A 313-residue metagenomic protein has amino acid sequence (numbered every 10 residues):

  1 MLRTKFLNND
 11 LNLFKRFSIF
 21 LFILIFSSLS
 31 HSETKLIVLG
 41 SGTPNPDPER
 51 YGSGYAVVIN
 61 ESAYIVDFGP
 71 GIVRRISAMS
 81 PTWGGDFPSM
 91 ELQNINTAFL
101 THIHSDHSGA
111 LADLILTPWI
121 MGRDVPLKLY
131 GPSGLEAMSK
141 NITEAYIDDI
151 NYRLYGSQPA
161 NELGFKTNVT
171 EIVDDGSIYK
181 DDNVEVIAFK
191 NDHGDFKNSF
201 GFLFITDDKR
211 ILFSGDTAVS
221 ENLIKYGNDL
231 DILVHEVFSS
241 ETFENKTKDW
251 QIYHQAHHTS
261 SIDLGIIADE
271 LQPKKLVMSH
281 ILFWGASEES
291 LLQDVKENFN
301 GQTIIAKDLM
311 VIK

Functional and structural regions predicted by a protein language model:
L2-S18: Bacterial N-terminal signal peptides that target proteins for export
L11, F26-I65, I72, D174-G176 (+1 more regions): Zn-dependent metallo-beta-lactamase
S18-S28: Bacterial N-terminal signal peptides
E33, P132-N198, D207, I304: Metallo-beta-lactamase
L36, Y55, I76, H102 (+10 more regions): Divalent metal-coordination and catalytic microenvironments
N45-I103, G109-G122, L223: Pre-active-site segment of Zn-dependent metallo-hydrolases
I65-F68, N96-D106, Y130-P132, L212-G215 (+3 more regions): Active-site neighborhood of phospho(di)ester-bond hydrolases with catalytic His/Asp-centered motifs
G201, D208-R210, A218-M310: Cap/insert and terminal regions of metallo-dependent hydrolase folds
